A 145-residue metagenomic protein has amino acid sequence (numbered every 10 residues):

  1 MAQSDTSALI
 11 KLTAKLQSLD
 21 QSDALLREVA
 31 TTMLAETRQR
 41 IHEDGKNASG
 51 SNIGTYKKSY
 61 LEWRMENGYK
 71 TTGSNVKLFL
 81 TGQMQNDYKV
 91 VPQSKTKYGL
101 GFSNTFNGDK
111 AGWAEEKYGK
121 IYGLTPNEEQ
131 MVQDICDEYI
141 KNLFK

Functional and structural regions predicted by a protein language model:
M1-K145: Short, Lys/Arg-rich flexible segments
